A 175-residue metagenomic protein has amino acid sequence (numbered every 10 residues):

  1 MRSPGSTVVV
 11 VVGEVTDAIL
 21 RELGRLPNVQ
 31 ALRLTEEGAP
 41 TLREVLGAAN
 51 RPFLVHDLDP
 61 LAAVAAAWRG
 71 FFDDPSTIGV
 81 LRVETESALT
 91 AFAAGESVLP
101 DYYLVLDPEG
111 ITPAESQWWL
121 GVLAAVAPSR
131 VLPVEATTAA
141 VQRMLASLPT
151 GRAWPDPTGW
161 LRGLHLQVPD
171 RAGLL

Functional and structural regions predicted by a protein language model:
R2, V8, V15-T16, E109-L175: NTP-dependent small-molecule kinase module
P4-V9, N28-A31, F53-L54, P100-V105 (+1 more regions): Hydrophobic beta-strand segments of well-ordered beta-sheets in folded domains
G5, G13-F53, A62: Conserved substrate/cofactor phosphate-moiety recognition/catalytic segment in nucleotide-dependent phosphotransferases
G24-N28, G95, G173: Short, flexible coil/linker elements and helix-boundary hinge sites characteristic of intrinsically disordered
P27, L46-N50, R69, P108 (+2 more regions): Generic secondary-structure transition motif, activating predominantly at the C-termini of alpha-helices
E44-G47, H56-V126: ATP-dependent NMP and nucleoside kinases share a basic, alpha-helical "lid"
